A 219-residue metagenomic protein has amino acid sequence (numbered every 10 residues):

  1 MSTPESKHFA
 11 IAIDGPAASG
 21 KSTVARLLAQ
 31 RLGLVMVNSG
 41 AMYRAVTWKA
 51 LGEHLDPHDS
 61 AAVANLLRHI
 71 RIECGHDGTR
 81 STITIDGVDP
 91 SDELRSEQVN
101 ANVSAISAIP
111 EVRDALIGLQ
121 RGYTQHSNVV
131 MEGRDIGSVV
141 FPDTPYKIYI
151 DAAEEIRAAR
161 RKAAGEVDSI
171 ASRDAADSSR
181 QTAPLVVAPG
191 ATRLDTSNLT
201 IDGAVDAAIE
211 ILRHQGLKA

Functional and structural regions predicted by a protein language model:
M1-A10: Extreme N-terminal, non-catalytic leader segments that precede Walker-type/kinase nucleotide-binding cores
I13: Hydrophobic anchor at the beta1->P-loop junction of P-loop NTPases
A18: Walker A (P-loop) phosphate-binding loop of P-loop NTPases
K21: Conserved lysine of the Walker
V24: Hydrophobic positions on the alpha1 helix immediately C-terminal to the Walker A/P-loop
L27-S96: N-terminal phosphate/diphosphate-binding loop that engages ATP/GTP or pyrophosphate donors across diverse enzyme folds
G75, Y123-S127, R134-D143, A163-A207: Small-molecule kinase domains that catalyze NTP-dependent phosphoryl transfer to phosphate-bearing small molecules
S91-A163: ATP-dependent NMP and nucleoside kinases share a basic, alpha-helical "lid"
